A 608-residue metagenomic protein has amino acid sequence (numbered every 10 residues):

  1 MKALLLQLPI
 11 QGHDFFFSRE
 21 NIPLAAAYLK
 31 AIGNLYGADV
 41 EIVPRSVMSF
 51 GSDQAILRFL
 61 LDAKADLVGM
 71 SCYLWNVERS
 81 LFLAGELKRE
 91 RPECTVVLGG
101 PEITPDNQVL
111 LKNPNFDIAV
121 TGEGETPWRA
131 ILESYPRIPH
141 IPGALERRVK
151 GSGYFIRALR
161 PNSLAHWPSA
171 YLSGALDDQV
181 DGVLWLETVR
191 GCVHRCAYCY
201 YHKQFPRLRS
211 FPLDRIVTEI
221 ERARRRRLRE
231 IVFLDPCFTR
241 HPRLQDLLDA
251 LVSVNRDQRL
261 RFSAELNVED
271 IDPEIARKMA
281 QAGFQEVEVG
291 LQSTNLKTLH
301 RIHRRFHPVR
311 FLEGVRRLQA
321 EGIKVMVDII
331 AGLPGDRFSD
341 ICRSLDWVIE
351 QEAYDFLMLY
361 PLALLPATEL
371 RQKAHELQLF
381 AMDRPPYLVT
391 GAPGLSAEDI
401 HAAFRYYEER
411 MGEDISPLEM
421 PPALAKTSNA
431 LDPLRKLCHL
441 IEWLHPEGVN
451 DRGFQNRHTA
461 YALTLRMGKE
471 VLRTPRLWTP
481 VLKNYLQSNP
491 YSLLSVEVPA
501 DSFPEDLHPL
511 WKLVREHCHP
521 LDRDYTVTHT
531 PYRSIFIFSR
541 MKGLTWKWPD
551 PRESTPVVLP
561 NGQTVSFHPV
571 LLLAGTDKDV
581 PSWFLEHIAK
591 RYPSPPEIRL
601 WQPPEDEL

Functional and structural regions predicted by a protein language model:
K2, I32, D39-A158, H529-L608: Glycine-rich beta-alpha loop elements in corrinoid/cobalamin-binding modules across cobalamin-dependent enzymes
K2-F15, I141, R148-K150, D355 (+1 more regions): C-terminal accessory regions of radical SAM enzymes
L4-Q7, S210, V254-Q258, E265-S428 (+1 more regions): A structural motif corresponding to the C-terminal lobe/cap of the Radical SAM core domain
G12-A26: Glycine- and acidic-residue-enriched helix-capping/strand-helix junction motifs
N21, A25, W167-V325, A331-L333: Radical SAM [4Fe-4S] cluster-binding motif and immediate context
A65, F116, L228, F284 (+2 more regions): Proline-aspartate-enriched helix->loop->beta-strand connector
V96-L98, L184, I231, F262-A264 (+7 more regions): Hydrophobic faces of well-ordered beta-strands that scaffold small-molecule active sites in alpha/beta enzyme cores
A423-E607: Composition-driven low-complexity segments enriched in polar/acidic and proline residues
